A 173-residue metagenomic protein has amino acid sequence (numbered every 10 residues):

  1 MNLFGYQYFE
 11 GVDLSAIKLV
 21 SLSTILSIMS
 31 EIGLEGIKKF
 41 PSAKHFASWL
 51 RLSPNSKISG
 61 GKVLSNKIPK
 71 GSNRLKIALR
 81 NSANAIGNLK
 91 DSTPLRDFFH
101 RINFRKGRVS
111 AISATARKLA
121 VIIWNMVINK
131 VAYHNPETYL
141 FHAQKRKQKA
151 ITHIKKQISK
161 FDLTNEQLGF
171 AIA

Functional and structural regions predicted by a protein language model:
M1-A173: A detector of single, family-specific signature residues that are central to catalytic or substrate-handling motifs
